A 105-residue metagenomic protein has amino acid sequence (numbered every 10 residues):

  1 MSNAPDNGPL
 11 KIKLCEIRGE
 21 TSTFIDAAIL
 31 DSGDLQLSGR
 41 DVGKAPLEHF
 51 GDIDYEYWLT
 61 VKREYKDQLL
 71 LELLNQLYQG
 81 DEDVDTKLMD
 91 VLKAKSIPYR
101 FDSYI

Functional and structural regions predicted by a protein language model:
M1, G33, S103-I105: Intrinsically disordered, charged low-complexity linkers and terminal tails that flank or connect structured domains
S2-P5, L10-R18, G51-I53: Ribonuclease/tRNase effector modules and their secretory precursors
L10, C15-L35: Amphipathic, interaction-prone secondary-structure segments
D26-R63: A short, structured beta-strand/loop element
E48-I105: Mixed-charge, Lys/Arg-enriched low-complexity segments
